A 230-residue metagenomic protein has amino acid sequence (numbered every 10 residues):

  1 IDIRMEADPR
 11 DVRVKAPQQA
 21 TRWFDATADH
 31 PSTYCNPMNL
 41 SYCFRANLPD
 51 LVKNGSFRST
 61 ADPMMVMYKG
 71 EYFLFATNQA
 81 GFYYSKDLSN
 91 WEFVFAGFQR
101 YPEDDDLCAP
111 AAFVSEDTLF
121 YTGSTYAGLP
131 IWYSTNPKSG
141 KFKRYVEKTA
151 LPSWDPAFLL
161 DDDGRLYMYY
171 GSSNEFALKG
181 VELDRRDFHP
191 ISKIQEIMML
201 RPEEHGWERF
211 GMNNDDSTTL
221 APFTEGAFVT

Functional and structural regions predicted by a protein language model:
I1-T230: Carbohydrate-active catalytic/glycan-binding domains of CAZyme proteins, especially the secreted or lumenal ectodomains
